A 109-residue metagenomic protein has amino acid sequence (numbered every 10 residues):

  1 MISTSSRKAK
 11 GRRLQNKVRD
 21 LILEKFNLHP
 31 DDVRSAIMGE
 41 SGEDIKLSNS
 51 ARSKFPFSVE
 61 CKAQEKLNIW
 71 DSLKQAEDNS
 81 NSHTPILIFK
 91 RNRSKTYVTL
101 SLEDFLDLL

Functional and structural regions predicted by a protein language model:
M1-L109: Catalytic phosphate/metal-binding cores of nucleic-acid and nucleotide-processing enzymes, i.e., regions that mediate
